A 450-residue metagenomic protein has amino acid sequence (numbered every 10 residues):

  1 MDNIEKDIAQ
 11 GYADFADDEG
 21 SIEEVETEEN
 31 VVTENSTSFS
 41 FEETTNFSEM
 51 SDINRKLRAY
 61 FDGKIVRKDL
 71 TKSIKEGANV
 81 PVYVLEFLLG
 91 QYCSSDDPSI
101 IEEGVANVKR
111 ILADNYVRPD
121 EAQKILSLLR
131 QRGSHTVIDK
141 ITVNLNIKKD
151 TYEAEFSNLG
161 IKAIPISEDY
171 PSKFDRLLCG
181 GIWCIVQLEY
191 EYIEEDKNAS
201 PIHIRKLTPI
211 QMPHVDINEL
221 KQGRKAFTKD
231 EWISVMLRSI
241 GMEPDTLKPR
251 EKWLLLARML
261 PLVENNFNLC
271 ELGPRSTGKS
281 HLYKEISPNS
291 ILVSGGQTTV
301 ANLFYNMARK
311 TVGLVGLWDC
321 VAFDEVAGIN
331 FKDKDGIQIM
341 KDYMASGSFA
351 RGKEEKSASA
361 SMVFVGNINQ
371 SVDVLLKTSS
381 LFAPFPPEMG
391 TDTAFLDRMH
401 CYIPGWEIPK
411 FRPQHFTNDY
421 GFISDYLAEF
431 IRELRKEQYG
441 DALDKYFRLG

Functional and structural regions predicted by a protein language model:
M1-V31: N-terminal acidic, proline/glycine-rich, low-complexity intrinsically disordered segments
V32-S239: Extended, charged/polar low-complexity intrinsically disordered regions
Q222, A226, K248-K252, T417-Y420 (+1 more regions): Conserved phosphate/pyrophosphate-binding and hydrolysis machinery centered on Walker-type P-loop NTPases, extending
T228, W232, K332, G336 (+2 more regions): Helical mechanochemical/support elements of P-loop NTPase systems and associated helical scaffolds
I240, N266, S290, M344-S348 (+2 more regions): Conserved NTP-handling cores and scaffolds of large molecular machines
E243-V374, S379-A383, D397: Conserved ASCE/P-loop NTPase catalytic core
E355-M362, N367-G450: Phosphate-sensing "switch" segment of ASCE/P-loop ATPases
